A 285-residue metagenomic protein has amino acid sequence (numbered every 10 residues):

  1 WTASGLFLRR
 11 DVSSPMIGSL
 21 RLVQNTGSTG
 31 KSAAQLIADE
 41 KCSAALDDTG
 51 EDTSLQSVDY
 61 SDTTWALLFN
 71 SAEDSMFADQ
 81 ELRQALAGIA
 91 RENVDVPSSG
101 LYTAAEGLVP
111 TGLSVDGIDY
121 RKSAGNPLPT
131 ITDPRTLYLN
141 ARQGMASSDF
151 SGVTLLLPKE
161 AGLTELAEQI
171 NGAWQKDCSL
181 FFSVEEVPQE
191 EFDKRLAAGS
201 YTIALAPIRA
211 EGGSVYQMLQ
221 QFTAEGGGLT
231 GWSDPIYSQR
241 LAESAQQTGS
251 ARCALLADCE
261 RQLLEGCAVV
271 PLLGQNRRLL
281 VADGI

Functional and structural regions predicted by a protein language model:
W1-R21, R135, L157-G172: Bilobed "Venus flytrap"/periplasmic-binding protein-like clamshell domains and structurally analogous long
D11-E51: Ligand-site clamp/hinge motif
K31-Q35, D39, Q80, Q84-G88 (+6 more regions): Solvent-exposed, polar/charged alpha-helical surfaces in well-ordered, non-transmembrane soluble domains, broadly
D39, T63-T111, S151-A161, G249-C267: Alpha-helical secondary-structure segments
T49-T63, A198-S200, S214-G228, A282-I285: Ligand-binding "clamshell"
G88, G100-G144, A161-E165: Structural transition elements
L139-I208: Ligand/substrate-recognition segments at binding pockets and active sites
S183-F192, Q217-D283: Extracytoplasmic/peripheral linker and loop segments enriched in polar/acidic and small residues with frequent Thr/Pro
